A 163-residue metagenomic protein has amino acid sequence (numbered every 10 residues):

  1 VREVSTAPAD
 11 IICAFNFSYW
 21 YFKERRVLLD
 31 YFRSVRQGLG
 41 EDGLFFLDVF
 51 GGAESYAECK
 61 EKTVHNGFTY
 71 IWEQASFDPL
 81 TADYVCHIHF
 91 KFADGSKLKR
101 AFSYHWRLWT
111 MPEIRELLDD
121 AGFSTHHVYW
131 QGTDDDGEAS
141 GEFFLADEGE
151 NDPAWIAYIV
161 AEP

Functional and structural regions predicted by a protein language model:
R2-I12: A short acidic, Gly/Pro-enriched loop at the edge of an enzyme's catalytic core that lines a small-molecule cofactor
E3, F15, L29, G51: Residues lining hydrophobic/aromatic ligand-binding pockets adjacent to catalytic sites
V4, W20-F22: A short His-aromatic
P8-A9, A57-E61, S140: Short aromatic-enriched loop/helix-cap "lid" or pocket-rim segments at secondary-structure transitions that line
K23, G40, P163: Short conserved AdoMet
R26-L44: A short glycine-rich, Lys/Arg-flanked "PGG" loop and its adjoining helix->strand segment in the class I
F46-L117: SAM-dependent methyltransferase
L108-P163: C-terminal lobe and adjacent flexible extensions of AdoMet/dcAdoMet transferase-like proteins
